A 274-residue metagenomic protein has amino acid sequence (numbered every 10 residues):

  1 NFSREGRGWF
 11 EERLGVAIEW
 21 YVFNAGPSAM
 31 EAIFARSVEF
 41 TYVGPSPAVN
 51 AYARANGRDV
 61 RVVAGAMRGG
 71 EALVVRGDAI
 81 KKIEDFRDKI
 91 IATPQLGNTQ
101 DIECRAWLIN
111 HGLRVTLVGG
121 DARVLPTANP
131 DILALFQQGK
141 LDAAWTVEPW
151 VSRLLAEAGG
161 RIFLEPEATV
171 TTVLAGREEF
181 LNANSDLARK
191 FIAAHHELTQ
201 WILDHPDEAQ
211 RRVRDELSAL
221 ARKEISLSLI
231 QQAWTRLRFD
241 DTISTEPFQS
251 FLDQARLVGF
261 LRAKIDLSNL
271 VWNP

Functional and structural regions predicted by a protein language model:
N1-P126, D142-E148, R161, E165-A168: Short, glycine-/small- and polar/acidic-enriched structural segments that line small-molecule recognition paths
N1-V22, S244-P274: N-terminal hydrophobic or amphipathic helices and topogenic motifs
F2, G8, E31, A35 (+13 more regions): Solvent-exposed, polar/charged alpha-helical surfaces in well-ordered, non-transmembrane soluble domains, broadly
A17-E19, V115-D121, A219-Q231, R262-N269: Short, surface-exposed acidic
P45-P47, V118-D121, L125, N129-L217: Pocket-lining segment of extracytoplasmic ligand-binding domains
N184-R262: Secondary-structure end/capping motifs
